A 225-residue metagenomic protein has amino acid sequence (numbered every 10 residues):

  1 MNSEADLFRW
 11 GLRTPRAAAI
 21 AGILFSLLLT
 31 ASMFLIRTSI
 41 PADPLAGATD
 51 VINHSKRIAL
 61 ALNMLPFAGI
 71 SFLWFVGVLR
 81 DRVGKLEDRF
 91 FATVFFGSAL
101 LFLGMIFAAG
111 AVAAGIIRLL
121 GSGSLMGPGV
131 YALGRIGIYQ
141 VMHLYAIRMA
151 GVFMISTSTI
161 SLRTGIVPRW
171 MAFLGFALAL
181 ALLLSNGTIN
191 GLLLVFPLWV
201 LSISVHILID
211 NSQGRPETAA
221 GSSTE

Functional and structural regions predicted by a protein language model:
M1-E225: Hydrophobic, aromatic-enriched alpha-helical segments typical of multi-pass transmembrane helices
